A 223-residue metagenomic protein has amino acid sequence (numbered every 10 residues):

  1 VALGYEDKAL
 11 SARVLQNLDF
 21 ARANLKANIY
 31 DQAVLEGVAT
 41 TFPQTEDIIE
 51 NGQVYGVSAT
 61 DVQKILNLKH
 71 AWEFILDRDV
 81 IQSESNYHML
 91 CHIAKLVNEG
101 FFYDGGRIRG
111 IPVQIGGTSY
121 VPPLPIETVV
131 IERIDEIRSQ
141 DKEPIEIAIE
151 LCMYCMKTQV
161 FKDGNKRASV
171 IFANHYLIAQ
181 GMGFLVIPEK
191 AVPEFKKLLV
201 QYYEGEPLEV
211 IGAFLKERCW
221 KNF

Functional and structural regions predicted by a protein language model:
V1-F223: FIC/Doc superfamily catalytic core
